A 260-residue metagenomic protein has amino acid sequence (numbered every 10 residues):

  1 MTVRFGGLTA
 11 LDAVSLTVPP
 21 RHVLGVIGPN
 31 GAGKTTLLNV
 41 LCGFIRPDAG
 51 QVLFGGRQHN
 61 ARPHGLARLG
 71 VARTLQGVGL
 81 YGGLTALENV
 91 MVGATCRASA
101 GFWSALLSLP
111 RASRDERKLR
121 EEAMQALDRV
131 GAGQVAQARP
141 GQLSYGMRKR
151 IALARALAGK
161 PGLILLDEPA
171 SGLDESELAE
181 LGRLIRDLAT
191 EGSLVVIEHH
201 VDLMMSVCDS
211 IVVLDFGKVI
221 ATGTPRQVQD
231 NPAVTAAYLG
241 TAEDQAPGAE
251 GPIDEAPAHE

Functional and structural regions predicted by a protein language model:
I27-P29: The feature captures the beta-strand-to-loop junction immediately N-terminal to the Walker
C42: Helix-to-loop junction immediately C-terminal to a conserved catalytic motif
Q51-L69, L107-A112: ABC ATPase NBD Q-loop/coupling interface
W103-Q134: Conserved ABC ATPase "signature" region
R139-L143: Conserved ABC ATPase signature
I164-E168: Catalytic Walker B motif of ABC-type/P-loop ATPase nucleotide-binding domains
